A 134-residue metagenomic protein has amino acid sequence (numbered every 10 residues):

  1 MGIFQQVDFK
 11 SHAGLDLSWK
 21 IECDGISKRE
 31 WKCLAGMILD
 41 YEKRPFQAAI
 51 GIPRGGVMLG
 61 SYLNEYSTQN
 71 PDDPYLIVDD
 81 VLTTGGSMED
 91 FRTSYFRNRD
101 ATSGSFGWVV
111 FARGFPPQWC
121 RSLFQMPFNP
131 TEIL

Functional and structural regions predicted by a protein language model:
M1-L134: PRPP-associated nucleotide enzymes
